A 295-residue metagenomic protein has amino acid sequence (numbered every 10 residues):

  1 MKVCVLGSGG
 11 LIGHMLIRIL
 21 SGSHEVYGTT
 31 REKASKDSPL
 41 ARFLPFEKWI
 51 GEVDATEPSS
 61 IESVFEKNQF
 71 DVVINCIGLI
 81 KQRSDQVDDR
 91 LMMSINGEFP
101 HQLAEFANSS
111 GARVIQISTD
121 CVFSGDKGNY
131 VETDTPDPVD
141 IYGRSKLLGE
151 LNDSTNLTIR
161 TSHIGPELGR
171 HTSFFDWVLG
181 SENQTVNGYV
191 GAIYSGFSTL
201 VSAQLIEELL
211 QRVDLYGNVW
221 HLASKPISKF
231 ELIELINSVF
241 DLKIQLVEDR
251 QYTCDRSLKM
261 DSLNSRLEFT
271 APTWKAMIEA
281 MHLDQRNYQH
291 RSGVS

Functional and structural regions predicted by a protein language model:
M1-S23: N-terminal Rossmann NAD(P)H-binding glycine-rich loop of SDR-like oxidoreductase domains
G28-K36, D54-A55: N-terminal Rossmann-fold cofactor-binding loop
E47-I95: NAD(P)H-binding glycine-rich loop region in Rossmannoid oxidoreductase-like domains and their noncatalytic homologs
T56, V87, L91-Q102, P136 (+2 more regions): Glycine-rich NAD(P)-binding loop of the Rossmann-fold in SDR/ketoreductase-type enzymes
H101-D137: Conserved Rossmann-fold NAD(P)-dependent oxidoreductase catalytic core, especially the SDR/UDP-sugar
V139, L151-Y194, L200-V201, E207-E208: NAD(P)-dependent short-chain dehydrogenase/reductase
A203-E208, R212-D255, Q289-V294: Mid/C-terminal beta-alpha module of Rossmann-like enzyme folds, strongest in SDR-family dehydrogenases/epimerases
L242-S295: C-terminal amphipathic/interface module of NAD(P)-dependent oxidoreductases and related NAD-binding regulators
